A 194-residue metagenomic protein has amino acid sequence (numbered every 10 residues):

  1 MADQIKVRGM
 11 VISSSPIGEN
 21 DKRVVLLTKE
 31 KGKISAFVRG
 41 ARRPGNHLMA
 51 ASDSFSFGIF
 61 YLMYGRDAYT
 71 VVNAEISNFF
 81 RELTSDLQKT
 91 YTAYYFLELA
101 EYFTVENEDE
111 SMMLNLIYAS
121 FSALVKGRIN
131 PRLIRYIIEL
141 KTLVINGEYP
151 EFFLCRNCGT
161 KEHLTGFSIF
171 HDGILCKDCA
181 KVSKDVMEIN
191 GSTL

Functional and structural regions predicted by a protein language model:
M1-L194: Non-catalytic alpha-helical scaffolds and adjoining flexible linkers that form interface surfaces for assembly
